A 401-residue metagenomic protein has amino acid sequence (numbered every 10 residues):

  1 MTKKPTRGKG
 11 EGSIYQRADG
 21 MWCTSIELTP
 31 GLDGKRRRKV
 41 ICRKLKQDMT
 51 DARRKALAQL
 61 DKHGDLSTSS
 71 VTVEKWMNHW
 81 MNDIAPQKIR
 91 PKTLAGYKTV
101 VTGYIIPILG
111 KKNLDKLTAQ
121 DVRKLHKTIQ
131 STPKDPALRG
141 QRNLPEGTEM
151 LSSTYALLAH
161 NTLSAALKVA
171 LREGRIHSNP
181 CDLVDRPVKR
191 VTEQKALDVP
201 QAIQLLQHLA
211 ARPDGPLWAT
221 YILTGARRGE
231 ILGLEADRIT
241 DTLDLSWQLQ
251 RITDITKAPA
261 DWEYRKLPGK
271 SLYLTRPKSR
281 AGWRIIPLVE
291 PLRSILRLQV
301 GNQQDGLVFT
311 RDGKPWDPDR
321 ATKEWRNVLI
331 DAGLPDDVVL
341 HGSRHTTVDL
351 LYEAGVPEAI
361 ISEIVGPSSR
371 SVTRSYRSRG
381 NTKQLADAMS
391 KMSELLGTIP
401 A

Functional and structural regions predicted by a protein language model:
M1-C42, K92, T253-P268: Short, Arg/Lys-rich segments that mark the N-terminal edge of DNA/RNA- and chromatin-recognition modules
M1-K4, L249-W283, L292, R311 (+2 more regions): C-terminal secondary-structure termini that scaffold catalytic or DNA-interacting sites
R17-K124, Q299-N302, V308, K314 (+3 more regions): N-terminal DNA-binding module of tyrosine recombinases/phage integrases
I41, K46, L66-S70, E74 (+5 more regions): N-terminal core-binding DNA-recognition domain of tyrosine site-specific recombinases/integrases
K44, V188, L249-R251, R293 (+2 more regions): Catalytic-site neighborhood detector that most strongly recognizes the C-terminal catalytic loop/helix of tyrosine
D65, S69-V71, K75-W76, D115 (+6 more regions): Major-groove DNA-contacting interfaces characterized by cationic-aromatic clusters
K134-D135, L206-D214, T224, I286 (+2 more regions): Short, basic (Lys/Arg/His-rich) helix/loop patches that form interaction surfaces in the mid-to-C-terminal regions
D135-N161, R172, I176-L234, R251 (+4 more regions): Basic, Lys/Arg- and aromatic-enriched nucleic-acid-binding interface segment
